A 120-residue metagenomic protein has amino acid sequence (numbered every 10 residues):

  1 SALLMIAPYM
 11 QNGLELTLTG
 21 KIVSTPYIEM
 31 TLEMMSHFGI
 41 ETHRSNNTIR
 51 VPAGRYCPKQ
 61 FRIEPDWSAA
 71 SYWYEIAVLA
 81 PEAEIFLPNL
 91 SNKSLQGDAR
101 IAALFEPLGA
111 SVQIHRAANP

Functional and structural regions predicted by a protein language model:
S1-P120: Short, structured segments at the rim of ligand-binding sites
